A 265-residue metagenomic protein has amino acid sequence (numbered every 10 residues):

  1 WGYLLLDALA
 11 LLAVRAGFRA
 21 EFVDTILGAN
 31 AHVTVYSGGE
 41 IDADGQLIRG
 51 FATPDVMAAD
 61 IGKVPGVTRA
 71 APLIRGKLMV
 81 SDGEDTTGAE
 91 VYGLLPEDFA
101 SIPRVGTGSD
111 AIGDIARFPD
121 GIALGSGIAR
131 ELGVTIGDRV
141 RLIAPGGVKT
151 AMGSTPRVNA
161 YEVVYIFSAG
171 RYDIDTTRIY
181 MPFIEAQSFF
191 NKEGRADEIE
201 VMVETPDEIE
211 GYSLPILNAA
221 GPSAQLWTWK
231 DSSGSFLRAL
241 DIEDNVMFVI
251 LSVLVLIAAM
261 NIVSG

Functional and structural regions predicted by a protein language model:
W1-F18, D241-G265: Hydrophobic alpha-helical transmembrane segments of multi-pass inner-membrane transport and secretion
L5-E90, G113-F118: Hydrophobic, regular-secondary-structure patches
N30-V33, G62-T68, L132, G194 (+2 more regions): Structural motif
D44-A52, S81-G83, F99-V105, F118 (+4 more regions): Solvent-exposed, non-transmembrane alpha-helical starts
P65-T68, A89, Y161-Y165, A224 (+1 more regions): Small-residue-enriched segments and motifs
R69-L73, L142, L226-T228: General beta-strand structural signal in soluble alpha/beta enzymes
I74, A89-L94, A111-F183: Hydrophobic secondary-structure segments that place a key small or acidic residue at a functional site
G147-K149, S154-M247: Mechanotransmission and gating elements of multispan inner-membrane complexes involved in transport and envelope
